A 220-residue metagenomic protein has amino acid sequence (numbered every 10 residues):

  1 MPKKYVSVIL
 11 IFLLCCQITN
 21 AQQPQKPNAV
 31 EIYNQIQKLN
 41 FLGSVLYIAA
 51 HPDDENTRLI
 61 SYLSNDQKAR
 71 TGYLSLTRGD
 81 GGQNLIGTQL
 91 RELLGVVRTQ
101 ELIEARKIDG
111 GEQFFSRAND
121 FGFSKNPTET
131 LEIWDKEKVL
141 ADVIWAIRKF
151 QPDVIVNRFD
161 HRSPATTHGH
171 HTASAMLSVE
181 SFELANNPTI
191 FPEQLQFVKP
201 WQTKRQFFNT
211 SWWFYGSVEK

Functional and structural regions predicted by a protein language model:
M1-Y5: Positively charged n-region of N-terminal signal peptides that target proteins for export
S7-Q17: Bacterial N-terminal signal peptides
L13-L14, L63, Y215: Alpha-helical transmembrane segments and their juxtamembrane interfaces
Q22-P192, W212: Active-site beta-strand->loop->alpha-helix modules in alpha/beta enzyme cores, enriched in Gly/His/Asp(Glu)
N187-K220: C-terminal accessory domains and tails appended to enzymatic cores
